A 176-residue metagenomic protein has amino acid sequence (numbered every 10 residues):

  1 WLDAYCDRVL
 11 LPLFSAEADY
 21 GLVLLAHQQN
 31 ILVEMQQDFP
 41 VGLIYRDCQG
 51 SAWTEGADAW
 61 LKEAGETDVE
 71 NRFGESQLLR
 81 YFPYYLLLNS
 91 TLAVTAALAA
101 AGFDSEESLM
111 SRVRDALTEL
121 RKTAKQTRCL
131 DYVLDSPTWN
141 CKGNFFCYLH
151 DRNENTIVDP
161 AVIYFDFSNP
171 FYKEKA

Functional and structural regions predicted by a protein language model:
W1-V33: Conserved kinase catalytic-core segment
W1-V9, E55, A59, E70-F103 (+2 more regions): ATP-dependent phospho-/nucleotidyl transfer catalytic cores
L10, F14-G21, Q36, A96-A100 (+2 more regions): Hydrophobic/aromatic-lined pockets within catalytic cores
L22-Q77: Catalytic activation segment of kinase domains across protein kinase-like and atypical kinase folds
I31, G74-F82, A161-S168: A short, terminal or domain-edge coil/loop segment
E107-A176: Long, compositionally biased intrinsically disordered regions
